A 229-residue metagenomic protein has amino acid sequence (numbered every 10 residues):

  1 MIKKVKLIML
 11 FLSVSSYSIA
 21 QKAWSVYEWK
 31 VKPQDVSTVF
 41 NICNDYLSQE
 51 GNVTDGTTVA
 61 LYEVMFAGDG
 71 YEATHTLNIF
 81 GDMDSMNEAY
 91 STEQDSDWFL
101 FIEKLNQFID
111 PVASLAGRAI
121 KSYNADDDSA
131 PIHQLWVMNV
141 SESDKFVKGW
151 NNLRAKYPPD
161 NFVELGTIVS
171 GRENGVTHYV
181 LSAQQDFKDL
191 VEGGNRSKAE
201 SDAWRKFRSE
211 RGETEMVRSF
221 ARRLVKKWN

Functional and structural regions predicted by a protein language model:
M1-A23: Bacterial Sec-dependent N-terminal signal peptides
I19-N229: Short S/T/G/P-rich N-terminal loop/turn motif that feeds into the first structured element of a domain
